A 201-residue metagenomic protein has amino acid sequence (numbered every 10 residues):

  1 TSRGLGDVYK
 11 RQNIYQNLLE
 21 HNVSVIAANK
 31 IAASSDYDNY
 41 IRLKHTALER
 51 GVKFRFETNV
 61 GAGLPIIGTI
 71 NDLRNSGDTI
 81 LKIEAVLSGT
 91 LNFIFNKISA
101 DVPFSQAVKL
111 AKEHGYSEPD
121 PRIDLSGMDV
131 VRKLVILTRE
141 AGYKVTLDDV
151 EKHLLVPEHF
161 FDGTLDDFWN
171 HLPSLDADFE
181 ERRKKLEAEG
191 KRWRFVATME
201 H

Functional and structural regions predicted by a protein language model:
T1-L5, Y9: Single conserved hydrophobic/aromatic residue that forms the stacking wall/gate of nucleotide- or nucleobase-binding
R3, N17-L18: Large, well-folded core regions of big proteins
K10-N17, K30-F54, T69-I70: Rossmann-fold NAD(P)-binding glycine/threonine-rich loop
V23, V52, K191: Short phosphate-binding/catalytic loops that engage adenosine nucleotides
S24-A28: Glycine-rich phosphate-binding loop of nucleotide-binding enzymes
A32-A33, G61, L125, E200: Conserved beta-strand edge residues that scaffold enzyme active sites
L48-G51, R55-H114, M128-D129, I136: Rossmann-like NAD(P)H-binding beta-loop-alpha module
K97-I98, Q106-H201: Substrate-binding/catalytic subdomain of NAD(P)-dependent oxidoreductase enzymes
